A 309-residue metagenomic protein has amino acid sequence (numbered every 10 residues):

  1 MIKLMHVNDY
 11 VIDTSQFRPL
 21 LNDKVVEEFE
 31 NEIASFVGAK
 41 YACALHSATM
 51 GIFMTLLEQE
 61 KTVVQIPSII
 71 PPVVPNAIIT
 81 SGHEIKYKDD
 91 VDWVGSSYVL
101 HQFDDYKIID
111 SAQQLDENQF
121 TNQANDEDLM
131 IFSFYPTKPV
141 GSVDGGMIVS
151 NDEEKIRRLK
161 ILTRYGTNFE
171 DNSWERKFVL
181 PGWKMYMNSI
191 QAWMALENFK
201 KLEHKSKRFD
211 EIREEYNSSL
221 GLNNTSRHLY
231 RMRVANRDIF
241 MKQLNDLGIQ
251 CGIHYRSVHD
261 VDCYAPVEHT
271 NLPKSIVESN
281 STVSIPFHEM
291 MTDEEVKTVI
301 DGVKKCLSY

Functional and structural regions predicted by a protein language model:
M1-E60, S81, Y186, E197-K201 (+5 more regions): Conserved PLP-binding active-site segment in aminotransferase class I/II-type PLP enzymes
I33, G51, V64, G82 (+11 more regions): Generic structural signal for small/hydrophobic residues in well-ordered secondary structure, especially within
A44, I66-P67, I148: Conserved SAM-binding loop
H46, R227-V234, G252-R256: Short beta-strand segments
L57-Q119: PLP-dependent aminotransferase-like
K107-I109, M130, C251-I253, I285: Hydrophobic faces of well-ordered beta-strands that scaffold small-molecule active sites in alpha/beta enzyme cores
L115-E117, D126-R233: Active-site region of PLP-dependent enzymes
T167-W174, I239-V283: Conserved PLP cofactor-binding pocket of PLP-dependent enzymes
